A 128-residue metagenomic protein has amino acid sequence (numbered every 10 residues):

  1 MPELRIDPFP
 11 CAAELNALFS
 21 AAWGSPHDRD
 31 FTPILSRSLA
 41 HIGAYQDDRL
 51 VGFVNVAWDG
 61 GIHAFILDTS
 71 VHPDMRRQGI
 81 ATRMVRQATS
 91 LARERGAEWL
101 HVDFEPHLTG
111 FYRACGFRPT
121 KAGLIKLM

Functional and structural regions predicted by a protein language model:
M1-R29, G123: Short amphipathic alpha-helix that is part of the acyltransferase structural core
L18-D47: Active-site rim helix/loop that mediates acceptor-substrate recognition in acyltransferases
G43, R49-A57, H63-S70: Conserved beta-strand in the GNAT
R77-S90: Conserved acetyl-CoA-binding loop-helix of GNAT-fold acetyltransferases
S90-F104: Conserved GNAT acetyl-CoA-binding A-motif
H101-G110, I125-M128: Conserved beta-strand-loop-alpha-helix junction that forms the acyl-donor binding cleft
R113-G123: Conserved acetyl-CoA-binding loop of GNAT-fold acetyltransferases
